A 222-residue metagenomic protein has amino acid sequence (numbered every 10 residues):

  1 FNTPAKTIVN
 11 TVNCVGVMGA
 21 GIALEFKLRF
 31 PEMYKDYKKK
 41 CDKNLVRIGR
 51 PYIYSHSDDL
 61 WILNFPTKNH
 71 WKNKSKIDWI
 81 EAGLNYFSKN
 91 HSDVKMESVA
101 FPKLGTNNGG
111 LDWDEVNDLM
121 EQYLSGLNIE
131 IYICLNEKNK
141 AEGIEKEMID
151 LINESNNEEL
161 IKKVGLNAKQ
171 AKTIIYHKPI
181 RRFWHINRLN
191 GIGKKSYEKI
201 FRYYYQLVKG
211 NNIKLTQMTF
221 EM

Functional and structural regions predicted by a protein language model:
F1-M222: Macrodomain-like recognition of ADP-ribose-binding/processing modules
